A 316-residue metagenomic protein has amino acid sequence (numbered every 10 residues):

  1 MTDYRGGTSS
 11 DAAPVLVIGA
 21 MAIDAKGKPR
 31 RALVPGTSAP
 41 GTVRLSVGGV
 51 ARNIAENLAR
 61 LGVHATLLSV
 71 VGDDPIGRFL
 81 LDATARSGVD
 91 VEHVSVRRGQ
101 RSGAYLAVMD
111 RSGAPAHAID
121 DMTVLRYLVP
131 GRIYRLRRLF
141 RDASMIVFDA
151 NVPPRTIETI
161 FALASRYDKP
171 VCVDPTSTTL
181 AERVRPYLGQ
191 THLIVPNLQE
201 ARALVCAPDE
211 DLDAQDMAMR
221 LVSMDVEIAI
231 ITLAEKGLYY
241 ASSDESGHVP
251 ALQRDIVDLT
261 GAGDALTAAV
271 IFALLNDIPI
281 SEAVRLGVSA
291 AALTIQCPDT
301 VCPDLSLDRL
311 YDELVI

Functional and structural regions predicted by a protein language model:
M1-V17, A39, A181, L212-I316: Conserved phosphate-binding/catalytic region of the ribokinase-like
M1-V89, Y105, I256: Glycine-rich phosphate/adenosyl-contacting loop at the front of the ribokinase-like
L68-D73, E92-R101, D174-T176, I230-L233: Beta-strand->loop->alpha-helix junctions that form or flank phosphate-binding loops in nucleotide-handling enzymes
V96-R97, A107-M145, A150: Conserved phosphate-binding/catalytic loop of the ribokinase/pfkB sugar-kinase fold
R138-L139, P186-Y187, V222: Structural alpha-helical scaffold elements that stabilize or flank donor/cofactor-binding regions in carbohydrate
M145-D216, K236-L238: Conserved beta-alpha-beta core of the PfkB/ribokinase-like small-molecule kinase fold
